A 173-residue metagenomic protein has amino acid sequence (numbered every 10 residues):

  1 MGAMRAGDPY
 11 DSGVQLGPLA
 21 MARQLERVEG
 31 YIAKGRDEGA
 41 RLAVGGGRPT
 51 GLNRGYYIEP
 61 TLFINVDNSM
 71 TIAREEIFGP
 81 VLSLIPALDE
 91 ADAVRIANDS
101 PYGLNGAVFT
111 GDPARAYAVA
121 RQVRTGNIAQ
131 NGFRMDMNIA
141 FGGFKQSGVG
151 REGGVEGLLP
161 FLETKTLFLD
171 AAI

Functional and structural regions predicted by a protein language model:
G2-R5, L16, I32, D37 (+2 more regions): Conserved C-terminal structural/oligomerization subdomain of aldehyde/semialdehyde dehydrogenase
D8: Conserved donor-nucleotide binding/catalytic region of nucleotide-linked donor-dependent transferases
D11-G17: Short linear capping/connector segments at secondary-structure termini
P18-E29: Short beta-strand to alpha-helix junction loop
R41-G47: Diglycine-centered glycine-rich loop/turn motifs
